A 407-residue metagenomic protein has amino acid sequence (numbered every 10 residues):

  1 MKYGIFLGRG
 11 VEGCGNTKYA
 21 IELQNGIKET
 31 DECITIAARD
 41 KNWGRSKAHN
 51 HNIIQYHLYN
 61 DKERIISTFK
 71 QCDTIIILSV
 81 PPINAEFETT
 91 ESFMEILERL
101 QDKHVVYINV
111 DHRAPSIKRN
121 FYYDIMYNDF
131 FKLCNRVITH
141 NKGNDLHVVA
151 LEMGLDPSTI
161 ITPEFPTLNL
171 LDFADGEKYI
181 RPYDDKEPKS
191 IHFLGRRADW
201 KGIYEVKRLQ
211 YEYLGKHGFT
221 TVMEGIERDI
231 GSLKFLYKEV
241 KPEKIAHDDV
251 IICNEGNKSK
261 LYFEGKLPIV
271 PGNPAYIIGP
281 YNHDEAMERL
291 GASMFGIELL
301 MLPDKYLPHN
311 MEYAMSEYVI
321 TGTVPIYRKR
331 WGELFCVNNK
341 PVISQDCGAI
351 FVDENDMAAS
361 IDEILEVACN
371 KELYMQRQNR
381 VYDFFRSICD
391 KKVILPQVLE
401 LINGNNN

Functional and structural regions predicted by a protein language model:
F6-I21, I83-A85, A198-G202, K305-H309: A short, glycine/small-residue-rich beta-strand->loop->alpha-helix junction that serves as a flexible
C14-K18, N355, C369-N403: A charged, aromatic-enriched C-terminal amphipathic alpha-helix characteristic of glycosyltransferases across folds
R113, G143-N144, I160-K178, I226-I230: Short beta-strand->alpha-helix junction loop in the catalytic core of nucleotide-activated group-transfer enzymes
N120-I160: A short, active-site helix/loop in glycosyltransferases that binds the activated sugar's phosphate group
I138, I180-K201, K207-Y211: Conserved donor-binding/catalytic core segment of Leloir-type glycosyltransferases
K201, D284, E298-S316, I326-N338: Nucleotide-sugar-dependent
V222-G225, K234-L290: Nucleotide-activated donor-binding/catalytic signature segment of Leloir-type glycosyltransferases, i.e., the conserved
C347-L373: C-terminal "capping" alpha-helix adjacent to the active site of nucleotide-linked donor transferases in cell-envelope
